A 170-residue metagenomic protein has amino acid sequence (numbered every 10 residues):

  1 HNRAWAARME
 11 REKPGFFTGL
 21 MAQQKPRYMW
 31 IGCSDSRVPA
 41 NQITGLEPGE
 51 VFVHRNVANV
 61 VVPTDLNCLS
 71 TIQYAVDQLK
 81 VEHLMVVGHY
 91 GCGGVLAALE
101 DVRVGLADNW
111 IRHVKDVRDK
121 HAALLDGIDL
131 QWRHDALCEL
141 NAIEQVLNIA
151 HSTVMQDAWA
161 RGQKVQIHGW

Functional and structural regions predicted by a protein language model:
H1-P26, A58-E82, G93-W170: Divalent-metal-activated hydrolytic enzyme cores
M9-G49: N-terminal short beta-loop-beta anion/metal-coordinating cradle
F17, L46-G49, L84, G88 (+1 more regions): Membrane-targeting and insertion segments and their boundary/processing signals
W30-C33, R55, M85-H89, H168-W170: Short beta-strand segments
S34-T71: Active-site cofactor/substrate anionic-group-binding motifs, chiefly glycine- and Lys/Arg-rich phosphate-binding loops
